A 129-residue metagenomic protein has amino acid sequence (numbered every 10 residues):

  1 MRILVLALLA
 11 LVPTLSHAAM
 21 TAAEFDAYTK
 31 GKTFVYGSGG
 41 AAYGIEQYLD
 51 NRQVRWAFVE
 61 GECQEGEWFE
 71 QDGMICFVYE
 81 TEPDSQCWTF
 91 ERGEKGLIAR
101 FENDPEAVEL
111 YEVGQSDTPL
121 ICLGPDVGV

Functional and structural regions predicted by a protein language model:
V5, V12-A19: Sec/Tat signal peptide C-region and signal peptidase I cleavage site
L6-L8, E24: Short helix-onset patch at the extreme N-terminus, typifying the N->h transition of secretory signal peptides
S16-E65, M74-V129: Lipid interaction determinants
